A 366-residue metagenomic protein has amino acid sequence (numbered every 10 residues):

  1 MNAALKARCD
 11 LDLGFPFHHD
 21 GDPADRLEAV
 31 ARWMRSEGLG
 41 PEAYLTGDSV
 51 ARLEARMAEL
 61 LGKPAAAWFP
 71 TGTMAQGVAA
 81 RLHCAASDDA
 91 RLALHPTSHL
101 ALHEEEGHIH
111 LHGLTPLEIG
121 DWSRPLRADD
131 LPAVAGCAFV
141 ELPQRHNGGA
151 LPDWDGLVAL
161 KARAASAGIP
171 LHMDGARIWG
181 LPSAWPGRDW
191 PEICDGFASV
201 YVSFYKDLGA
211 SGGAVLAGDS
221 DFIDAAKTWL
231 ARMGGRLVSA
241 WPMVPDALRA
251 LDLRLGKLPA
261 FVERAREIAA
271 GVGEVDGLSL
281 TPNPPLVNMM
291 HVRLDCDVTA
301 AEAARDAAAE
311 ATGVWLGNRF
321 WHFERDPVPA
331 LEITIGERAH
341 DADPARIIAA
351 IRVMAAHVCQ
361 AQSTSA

Functional and structural regions predicted by a protein language model:
N2-L5, P16-T71, L82-A85, H95-L102 (+1 more regions): Conserved N-terminal alpha-helix of the aminotransferase class I/II PLP-enzyme fold
A67-P70, L94, E118, V140 (+3 more regions): General beta-strand structural signal in soluble alpha/beta enzymes
C84-C137: PLP-dependent aminotransferase-like
S87-D88, G273, G277-S365: Conserved C-terminal alpha-helix-loop-beta "cap" of PLP-dependent enzymes that closes/shapes the active-site mouth
R124-G175, G180: Active-site phosphate-binding strand-loop segment of PLP-dependent enzymes
L142-H146, L151, D195-V287, V292-C296: Active-site C-terminal subdomain of aminotransferase-like
P182-P191: Distinct, well-ordered alpha-helical segments
